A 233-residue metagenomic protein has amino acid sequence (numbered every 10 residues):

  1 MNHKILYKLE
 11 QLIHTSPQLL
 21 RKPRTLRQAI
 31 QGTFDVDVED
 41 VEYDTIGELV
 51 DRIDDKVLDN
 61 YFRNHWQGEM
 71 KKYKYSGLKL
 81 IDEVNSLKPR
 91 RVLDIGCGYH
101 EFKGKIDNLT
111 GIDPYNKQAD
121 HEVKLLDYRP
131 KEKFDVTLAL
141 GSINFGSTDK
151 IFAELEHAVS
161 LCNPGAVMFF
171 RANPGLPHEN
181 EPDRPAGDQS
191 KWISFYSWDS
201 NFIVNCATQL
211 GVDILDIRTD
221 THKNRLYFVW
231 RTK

Functional and structural regions predicted by a protein language model:
H3-R129, F169-K233: Class I (Rossmann-like) S-adenosyl-L-methionine-dependent methyltransferase catalytic domain, capturing the SAM-binding
L138: A conserved beta-strand element that flanks and buttresses the S-adenosyl-L-methionine
S142: Hydrophobic adenine-recognition pocket in adenosine-nucleotide-binding enzymes
F145-H157: A short, conserved alpha-helix within the catalytic core of class I
H157-S160, N205-C206: Alpha-helical scaffold elements within enzyme catalytic domains, especially in hydrolases
C162-M168: Short glycine-dipeptide loop
